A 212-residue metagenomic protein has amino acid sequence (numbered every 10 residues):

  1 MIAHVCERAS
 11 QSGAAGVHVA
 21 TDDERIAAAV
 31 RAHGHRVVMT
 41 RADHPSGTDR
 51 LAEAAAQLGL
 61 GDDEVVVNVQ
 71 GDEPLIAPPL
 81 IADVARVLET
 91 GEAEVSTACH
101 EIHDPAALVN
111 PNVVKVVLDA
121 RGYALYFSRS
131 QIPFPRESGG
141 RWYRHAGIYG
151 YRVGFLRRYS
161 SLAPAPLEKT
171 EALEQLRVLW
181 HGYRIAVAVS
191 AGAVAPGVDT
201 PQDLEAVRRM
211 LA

Functional and structural regions predicted by a protein language model:
M1-T21: N-terminal glycine-rich phosphate-binding loop and ensuing alpha1 helix
A14, D62-D63, G91-A93, Y183: Short, high-confidence coil segments that cap the C-terminus of an alpha-helix and link into the following beta-strand
G16, R36, Y123, R184-A186: Conserved beta-strand segments of alpha/beta enzyme cores
H18, E24-V69, E73-D83: Short phosphate-binding loop-to-helix
T21-D22, I76, Y151, D199: A conserved hydrophobic position in a structured secondary element of the catalytic/binding core that shapes
I76-A165: Conserved core of the sugar-phosphate nucleotidyltransferase
G140-A212: Conserved alpha/beta core of the MobA/IspD/sugar-nucleotide pyrophosphorylase nucleotidyltransferase superfamily
